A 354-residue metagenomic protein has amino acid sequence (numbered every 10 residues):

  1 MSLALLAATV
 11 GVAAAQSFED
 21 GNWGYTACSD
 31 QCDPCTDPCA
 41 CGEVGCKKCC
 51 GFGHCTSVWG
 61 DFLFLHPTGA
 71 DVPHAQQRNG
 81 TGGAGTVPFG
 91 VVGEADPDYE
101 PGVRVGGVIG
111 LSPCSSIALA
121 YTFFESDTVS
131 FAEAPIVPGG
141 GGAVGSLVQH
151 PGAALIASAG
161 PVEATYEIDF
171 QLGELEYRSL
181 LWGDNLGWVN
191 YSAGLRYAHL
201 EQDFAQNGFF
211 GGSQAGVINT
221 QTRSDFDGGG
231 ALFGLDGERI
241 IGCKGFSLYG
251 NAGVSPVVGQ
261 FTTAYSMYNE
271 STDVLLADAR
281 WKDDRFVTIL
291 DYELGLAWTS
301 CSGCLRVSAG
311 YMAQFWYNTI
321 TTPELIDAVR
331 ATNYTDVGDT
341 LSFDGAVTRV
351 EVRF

Functional and structural regions predicted by a protein language model:
M1, V12-N79, V87-F89, I109-L111 (+2 more regions): Intrinsically disordered, low-complexity Gly/Pro-rich repeat tracts
G45-T56, A70-D71, G110-C114, W182-V189 (+3 more regions): Short loop/turn motifs that connect adjacent beta-strands in outer-membrane beta-barrel proteins
T56, P101-V105, Q171-L175, G229-F233 (+2 more regions): Hydrophobic, lipid-facing positions within transmembrane beta-strands of outer-membrane proteins
T56-G60, I117-L119, V189-L195, A231-F233 (+4 more regions): Transmembrane beta-strands of outer-membrane beta-barrel proteins
L63-L65, T122-F124, G194-A198, E238 (+3 more regions): Outer-membrane beta-barrel pore domains and translocons
F64, T340-F354: Outer-membrane beta-barrel "beta-signal"
D71-N79, A84-D98, E125-F170, H199-G228 (+3 more regions): Extracellular/periplasm-exposed beta-strand and loop segments of Gram-negative cell-envelope proteins, dominated by
F226-R306, Q314-W316: Extended serine/threonine-enriched, polar tracts that run as long, contiguous segments within proteins
